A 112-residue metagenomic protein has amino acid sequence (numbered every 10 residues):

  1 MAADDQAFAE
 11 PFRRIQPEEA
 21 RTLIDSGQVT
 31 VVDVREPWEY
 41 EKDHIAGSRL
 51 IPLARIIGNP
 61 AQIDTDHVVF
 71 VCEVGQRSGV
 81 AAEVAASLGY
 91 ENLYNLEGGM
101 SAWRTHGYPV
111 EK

Functional and structural regions predicted by a protein language model:
M1-T30, P37-V68, Q76-K112: Rhodanese-like catalytic fold shared by cysteine-dependent sulfurtransferases and DSP/PTP-type phosphatases
V71: Short, surface-exposed ligand- or partner-binding patches at beta-edge/loop junctions that are enriched in aromatics
